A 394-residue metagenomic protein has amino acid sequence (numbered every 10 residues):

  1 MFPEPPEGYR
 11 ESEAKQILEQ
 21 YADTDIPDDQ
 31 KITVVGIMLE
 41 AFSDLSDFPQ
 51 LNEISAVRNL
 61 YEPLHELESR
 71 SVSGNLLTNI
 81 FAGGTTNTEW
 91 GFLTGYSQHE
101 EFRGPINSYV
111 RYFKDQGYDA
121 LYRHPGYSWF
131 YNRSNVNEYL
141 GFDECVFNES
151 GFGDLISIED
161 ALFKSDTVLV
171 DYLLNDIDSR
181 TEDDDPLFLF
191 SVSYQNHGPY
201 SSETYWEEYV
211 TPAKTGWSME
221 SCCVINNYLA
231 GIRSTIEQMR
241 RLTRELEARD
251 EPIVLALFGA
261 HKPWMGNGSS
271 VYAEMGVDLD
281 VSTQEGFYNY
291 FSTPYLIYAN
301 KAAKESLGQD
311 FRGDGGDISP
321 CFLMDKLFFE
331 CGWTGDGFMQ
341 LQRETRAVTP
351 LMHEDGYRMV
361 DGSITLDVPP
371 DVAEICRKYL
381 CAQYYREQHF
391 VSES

Functional and structural regions predicted by a protein language model:
M1-E19: N-terminal hydrophobic targeting segments that direct proteins to the cell envelope
K15-Q30, G36-L39, D44-S394: Solvent-exposed soluble domains appended to multi-pass membrane proteins
